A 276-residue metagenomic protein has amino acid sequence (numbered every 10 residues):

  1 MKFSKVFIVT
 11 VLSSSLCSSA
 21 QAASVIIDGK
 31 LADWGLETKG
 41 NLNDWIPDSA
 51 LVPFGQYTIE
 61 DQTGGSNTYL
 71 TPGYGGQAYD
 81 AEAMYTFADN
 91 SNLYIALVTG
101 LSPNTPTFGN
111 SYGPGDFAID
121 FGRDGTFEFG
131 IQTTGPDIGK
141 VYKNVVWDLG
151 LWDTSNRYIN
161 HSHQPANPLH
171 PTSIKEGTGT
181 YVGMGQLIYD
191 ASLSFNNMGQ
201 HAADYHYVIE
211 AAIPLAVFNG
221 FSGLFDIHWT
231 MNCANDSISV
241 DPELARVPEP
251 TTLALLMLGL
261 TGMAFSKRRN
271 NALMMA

Functional and structural regions predicted by a protein language model:
M1-K5, E249, K267-R269: Positively charged n-region of N-terminal signal peptides that target proteins for export
K2-Q21: Gram-negative bacterial Sec-dependent N-terminal signal peptides
F3, R123-D137, A202-Y207, L215-R246: Acidic/polar low-complexity flexible segments
A22-T105, G220-A245: Order/disorder boundary and secretion-linked terminal/linker segments
I26, K30-D61, F108-M198: Extracellular/luminal beta-rich ligand-recognition and adhesion surfaces characterized by aromatic-Gly/Pro-enriched
G29, I95, F117, I209-P214: Residue-level detector of buried hydrophobic side-chain packing in well-ordered secondary-structure elements
P248-K267: A short, hydrophobic C-terminal helix/tail in secreted or cell-surface proteins
A264-A276: C-terminal membrane-anchoring or membrane-association module
